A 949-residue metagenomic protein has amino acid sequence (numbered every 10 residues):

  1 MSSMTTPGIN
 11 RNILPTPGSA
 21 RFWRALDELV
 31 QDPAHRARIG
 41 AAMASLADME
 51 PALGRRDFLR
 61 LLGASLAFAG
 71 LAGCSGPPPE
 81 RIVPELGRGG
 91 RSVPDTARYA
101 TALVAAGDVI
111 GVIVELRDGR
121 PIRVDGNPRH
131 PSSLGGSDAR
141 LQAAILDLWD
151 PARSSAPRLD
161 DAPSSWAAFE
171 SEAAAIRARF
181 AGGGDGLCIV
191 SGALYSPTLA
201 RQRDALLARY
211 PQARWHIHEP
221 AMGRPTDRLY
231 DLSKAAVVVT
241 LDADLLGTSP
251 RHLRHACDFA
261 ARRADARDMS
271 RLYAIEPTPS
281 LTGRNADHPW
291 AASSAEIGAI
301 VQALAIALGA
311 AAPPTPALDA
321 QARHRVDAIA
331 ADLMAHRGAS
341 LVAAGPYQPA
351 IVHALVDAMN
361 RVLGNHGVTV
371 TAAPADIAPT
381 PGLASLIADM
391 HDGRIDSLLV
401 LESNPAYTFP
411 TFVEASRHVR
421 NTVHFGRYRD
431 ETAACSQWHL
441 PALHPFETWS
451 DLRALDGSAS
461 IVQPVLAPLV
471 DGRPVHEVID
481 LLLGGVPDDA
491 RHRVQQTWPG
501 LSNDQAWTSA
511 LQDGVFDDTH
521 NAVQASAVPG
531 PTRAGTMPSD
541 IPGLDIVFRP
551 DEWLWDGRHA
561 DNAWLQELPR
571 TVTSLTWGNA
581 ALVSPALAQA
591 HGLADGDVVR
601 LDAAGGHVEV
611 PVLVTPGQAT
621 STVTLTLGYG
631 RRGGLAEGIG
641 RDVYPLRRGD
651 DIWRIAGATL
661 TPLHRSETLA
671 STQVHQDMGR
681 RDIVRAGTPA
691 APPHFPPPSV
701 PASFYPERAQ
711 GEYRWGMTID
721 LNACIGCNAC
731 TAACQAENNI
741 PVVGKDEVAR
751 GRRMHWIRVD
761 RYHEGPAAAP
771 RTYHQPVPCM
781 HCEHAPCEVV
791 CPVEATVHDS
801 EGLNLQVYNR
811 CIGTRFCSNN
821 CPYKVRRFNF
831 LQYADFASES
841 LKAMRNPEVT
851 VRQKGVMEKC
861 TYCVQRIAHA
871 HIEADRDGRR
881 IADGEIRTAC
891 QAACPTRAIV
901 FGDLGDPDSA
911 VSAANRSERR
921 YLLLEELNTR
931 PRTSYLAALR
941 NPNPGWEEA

Functional and structural regions predicted by a protein language model:
S2-A320, D327, P569, T576-L582 (+4 more regions): N-terminal export/assembly segments and adjacent metallocofactor-ligating motifs of anaerobic energy-metabolism
C188-V190, V238-D242, L341-A343, D396-L401 (+3 more regions): Structural motif
L199-A205, R209-A261, P374-R417, T432 (+2 more regions): Glycine-rich, anion-gripping cofactor-binding loops and their flanking helix/strand elements in enzyme active sites
A261, Y428-V462, R753-M754, V759 (+1 more regions): Flexible glycine/proline-rich, aromatic-decorated loop/lid segments
E276-S280, F425-E431: Short, polar loop motifs at secondary-structure junctions
H288-H391, L501-S502, W507: Active-site phosphate/pyrophosphate-binding segments
P468-A522, D597, D746: N-terminal leader/propeptide and maturation segments of large enzyme subunits in energy/redox metabolism and hydrolases
G500-T573: Long, low-complexity segments enriched in small/aliphatic residues
